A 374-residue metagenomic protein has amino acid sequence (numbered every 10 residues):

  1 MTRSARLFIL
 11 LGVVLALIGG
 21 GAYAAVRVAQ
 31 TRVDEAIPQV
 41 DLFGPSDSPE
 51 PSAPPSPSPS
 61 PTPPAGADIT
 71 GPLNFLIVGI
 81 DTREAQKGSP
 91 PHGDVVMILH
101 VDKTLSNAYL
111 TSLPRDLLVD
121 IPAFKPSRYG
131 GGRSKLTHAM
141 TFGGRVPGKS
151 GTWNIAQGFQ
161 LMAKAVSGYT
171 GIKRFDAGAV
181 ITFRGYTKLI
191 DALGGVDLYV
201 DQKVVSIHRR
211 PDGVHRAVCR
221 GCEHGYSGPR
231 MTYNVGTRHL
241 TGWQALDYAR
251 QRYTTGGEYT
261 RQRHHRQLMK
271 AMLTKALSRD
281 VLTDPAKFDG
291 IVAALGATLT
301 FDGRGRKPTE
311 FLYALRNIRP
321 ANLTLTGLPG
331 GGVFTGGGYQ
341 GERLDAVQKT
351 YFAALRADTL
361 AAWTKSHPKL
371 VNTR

Functional and structural regions predicted by a protein language model:
T2-L10, V14, I18-R374: Non-catalytic, solvent-exposed segments at the cell envelope interface
